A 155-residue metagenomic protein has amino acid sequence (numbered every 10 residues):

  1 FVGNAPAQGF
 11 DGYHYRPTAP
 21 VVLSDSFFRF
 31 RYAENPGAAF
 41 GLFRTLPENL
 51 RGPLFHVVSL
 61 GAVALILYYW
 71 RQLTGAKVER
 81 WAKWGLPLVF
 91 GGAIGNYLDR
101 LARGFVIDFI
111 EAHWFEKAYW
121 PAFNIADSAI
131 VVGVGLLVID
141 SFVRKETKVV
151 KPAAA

Functional and structural regions predicted by a protein language model:
F1-A155: Alpha-helical transmembrane bundles and membrane-interface segments of multipass inner-membrane proteins
